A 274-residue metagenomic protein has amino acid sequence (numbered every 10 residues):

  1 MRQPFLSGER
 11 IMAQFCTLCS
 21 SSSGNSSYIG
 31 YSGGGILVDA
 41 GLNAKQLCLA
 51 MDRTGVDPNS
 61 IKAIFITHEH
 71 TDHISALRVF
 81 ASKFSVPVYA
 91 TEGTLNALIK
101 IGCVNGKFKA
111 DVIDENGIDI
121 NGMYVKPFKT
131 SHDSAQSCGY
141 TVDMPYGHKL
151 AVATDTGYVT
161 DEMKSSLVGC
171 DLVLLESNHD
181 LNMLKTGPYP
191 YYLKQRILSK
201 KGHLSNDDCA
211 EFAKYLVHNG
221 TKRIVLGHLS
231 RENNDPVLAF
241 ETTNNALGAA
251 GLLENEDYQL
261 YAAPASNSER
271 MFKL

Functional and structural regions predicted by a protein language model:
R2-T54, C138-T154, L172: Conserved beta-strand hairpin/beta-sheet module of binuclear metal-dependent hydrolase folds, prominently
V38-G41, K62-E69, Y89-E92, A151-T154 (+3 more regions): Active-site neighborhood of phospho(di)ester-bond hydrolases with catalytic His/Asp-centered motifs
K45-A90: Active-site metal-binding motif and surrounding structural segment of the metallo-beta-lactamase
T71-I74, L95-A97, S134-A135, V159-D161 (+2 more regions): Active-site environment of divalent metal-dependent phosphoester hydrolases
S75-F84, K100-I101, N234-E241: Metal-dependent catalytic neighborhoods of phosphoester/phosphodiester hydrolases
E92-Y140, M144-G147: Metallo-beta-lactamase
N116, G122-H132, D143-H148, T156-Y158 (+1 more regions): Conserved catalytic scaffold of divalent metal-dependent phosphoesterases
D161-A262: Cap/insert and terminal regions of metallo-dependent hydrolase folds
